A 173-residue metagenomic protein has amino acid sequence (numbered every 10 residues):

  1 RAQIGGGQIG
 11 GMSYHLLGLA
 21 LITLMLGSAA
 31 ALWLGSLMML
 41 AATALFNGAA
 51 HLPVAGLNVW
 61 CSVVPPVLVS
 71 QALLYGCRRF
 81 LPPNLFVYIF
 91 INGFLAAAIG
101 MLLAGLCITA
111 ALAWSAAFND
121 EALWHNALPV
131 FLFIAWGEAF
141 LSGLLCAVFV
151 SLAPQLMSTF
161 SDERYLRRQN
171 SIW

Functional and structural regions predicted by a protein language model:
R1-I22: Hydrophobic transmembrane alpha-helices
A2, A30-T43: Small-polar-interrupted transmembrane alpha-helices in polytopic inner-membrane proteins
I9-M12, F46-H51, W114-N126: Membrane-interface helix termini and inter-helical loops of multi-pass transporters
I22-A30: Alpha-helix C-terminal capping segments
L24-M25, V63-L74, W136-V148: Hydrophobic cores of alpha-helical transmembrane segments in multi-pass inner/ER membrane proteins, independent
A44-N47, L52-A55, C61-I108: Short helix-perturbing small/polar motifs within transmembrane alpha-helices
A104, I108-A116, C146, V150: Juxtamembrane/transmembrane-helix interface segments of polytopic membrane transporters
D120-W173: Alpha-helical transmembrane segments and their cytosolic interface
